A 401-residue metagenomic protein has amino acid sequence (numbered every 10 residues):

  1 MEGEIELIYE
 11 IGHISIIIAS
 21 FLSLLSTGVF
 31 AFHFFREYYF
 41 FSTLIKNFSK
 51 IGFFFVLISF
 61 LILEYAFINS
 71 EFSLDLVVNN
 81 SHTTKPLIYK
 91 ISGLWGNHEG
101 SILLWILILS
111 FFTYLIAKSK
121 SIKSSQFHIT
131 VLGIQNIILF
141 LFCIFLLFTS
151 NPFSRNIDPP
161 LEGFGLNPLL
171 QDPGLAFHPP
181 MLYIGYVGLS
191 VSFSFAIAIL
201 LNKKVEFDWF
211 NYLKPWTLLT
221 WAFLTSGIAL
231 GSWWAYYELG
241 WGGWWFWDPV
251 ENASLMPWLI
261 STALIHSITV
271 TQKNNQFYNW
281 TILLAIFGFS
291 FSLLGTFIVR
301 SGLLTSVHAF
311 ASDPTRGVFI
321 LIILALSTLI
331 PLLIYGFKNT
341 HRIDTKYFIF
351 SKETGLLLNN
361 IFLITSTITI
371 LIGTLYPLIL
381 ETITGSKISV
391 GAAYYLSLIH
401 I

Functional and structural regions predicted by a protein language model:
E2-Y395: Polytopic transmembrane helical bundles with strong interfacial aromatic enrichment
I399-I401: Conserved small/polar residues in nucleotide/adenosyl-binding loops
